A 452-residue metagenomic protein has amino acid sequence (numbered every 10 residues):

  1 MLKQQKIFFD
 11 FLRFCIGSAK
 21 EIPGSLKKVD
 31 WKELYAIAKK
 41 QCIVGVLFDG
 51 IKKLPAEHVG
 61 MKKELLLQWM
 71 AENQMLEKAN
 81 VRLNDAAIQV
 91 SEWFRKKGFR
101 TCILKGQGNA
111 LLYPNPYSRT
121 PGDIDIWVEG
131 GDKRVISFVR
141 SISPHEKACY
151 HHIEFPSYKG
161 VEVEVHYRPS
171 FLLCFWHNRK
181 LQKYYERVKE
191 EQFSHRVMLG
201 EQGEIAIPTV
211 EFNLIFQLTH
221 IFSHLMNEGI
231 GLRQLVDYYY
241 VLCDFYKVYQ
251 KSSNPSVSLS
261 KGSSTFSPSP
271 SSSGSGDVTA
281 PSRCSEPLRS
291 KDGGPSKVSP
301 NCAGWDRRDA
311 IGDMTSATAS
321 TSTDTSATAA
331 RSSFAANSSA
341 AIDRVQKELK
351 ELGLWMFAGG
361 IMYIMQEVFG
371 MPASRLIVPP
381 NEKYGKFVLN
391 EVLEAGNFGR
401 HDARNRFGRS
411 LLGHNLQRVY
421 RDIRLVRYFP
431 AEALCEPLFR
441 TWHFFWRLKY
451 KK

Functional and structural regions predicted by a protein language model:
M1-G122, W127-K251, D313, A335-K452: Conserved NTP-donor binding/palm subdomain of two-metal-ion nucleotidyltransferases/polymerases, i.e., the charged
A56, K247-A340: Intrinsically disordered, low-complexity terminal tails and inter-domain linkers enriched for S/T/G/P/D/E
